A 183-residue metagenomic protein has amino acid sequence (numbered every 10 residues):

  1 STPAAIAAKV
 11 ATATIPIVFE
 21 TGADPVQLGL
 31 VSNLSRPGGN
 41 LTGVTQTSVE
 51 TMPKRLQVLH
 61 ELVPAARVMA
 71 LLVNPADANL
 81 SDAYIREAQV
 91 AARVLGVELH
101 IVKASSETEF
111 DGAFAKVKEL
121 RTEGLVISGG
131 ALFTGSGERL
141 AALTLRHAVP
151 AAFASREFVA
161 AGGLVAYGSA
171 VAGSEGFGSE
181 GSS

Functional and structural regions predicted by a protein language model:
S1-S183: Short hydrophobic alpha-helices and adjacent helix-cap/hinge residues
